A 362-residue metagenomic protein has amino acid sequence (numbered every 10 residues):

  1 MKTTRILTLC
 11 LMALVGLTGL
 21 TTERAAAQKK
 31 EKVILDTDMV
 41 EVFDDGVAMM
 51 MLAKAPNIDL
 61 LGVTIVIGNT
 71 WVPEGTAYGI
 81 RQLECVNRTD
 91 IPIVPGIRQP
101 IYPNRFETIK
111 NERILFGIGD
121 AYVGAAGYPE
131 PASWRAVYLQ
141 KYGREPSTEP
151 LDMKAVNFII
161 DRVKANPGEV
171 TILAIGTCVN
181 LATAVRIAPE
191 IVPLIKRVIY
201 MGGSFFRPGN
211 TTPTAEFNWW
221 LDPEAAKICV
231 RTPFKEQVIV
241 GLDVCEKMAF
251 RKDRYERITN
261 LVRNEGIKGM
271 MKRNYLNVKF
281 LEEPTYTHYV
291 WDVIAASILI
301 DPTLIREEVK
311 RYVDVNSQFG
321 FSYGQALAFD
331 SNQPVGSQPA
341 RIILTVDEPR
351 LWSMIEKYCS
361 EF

Functional and structural regions predicted by a protein language model:
M1-Q28: Bacterial Sec-dependent N-terminal signal peptides
Q28-E84, R88, N104, P129-K247 (+1 more regions): Active-site histidine-anchored catalytic micro-motif
K29-K30, M50-D59, W220-K227, R231 (+1 more regions): Conformational coupling and interaction surfaces
L61-G62, I91-P95, I342: Short N-terminal amphipathic alpha-helices
G79-Q82, K110-E112, E256-R257: Short, hinge-like loop/turn segments at secondary-structure boundaries
E84-N87, R98, S360: Generic short alpha-helical segment signal, independent of protein family or function, capturing local helix propensity
I91-Y142, P146: Surface-exposed loop and adjacent secondary-structure segments within mature catalytic domains
P100, P150-F158, N264-N274: Secondary-structure junction/capping motif
